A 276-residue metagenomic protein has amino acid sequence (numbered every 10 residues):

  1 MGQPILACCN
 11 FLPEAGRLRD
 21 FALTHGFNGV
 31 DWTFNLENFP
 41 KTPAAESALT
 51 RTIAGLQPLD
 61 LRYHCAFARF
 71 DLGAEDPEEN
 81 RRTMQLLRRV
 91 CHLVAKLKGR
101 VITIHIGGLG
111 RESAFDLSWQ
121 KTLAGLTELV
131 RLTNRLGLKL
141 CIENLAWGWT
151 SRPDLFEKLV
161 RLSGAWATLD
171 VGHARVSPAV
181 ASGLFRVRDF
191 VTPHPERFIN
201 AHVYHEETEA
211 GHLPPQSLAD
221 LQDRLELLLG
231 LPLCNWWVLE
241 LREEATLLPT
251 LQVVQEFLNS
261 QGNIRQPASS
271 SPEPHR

Functional and structural regions predicted by a protein language model:
M1-C91, A95, A165-W166, I264-R276: N-terminal pre-domain/capping segments
G2-P4, G16-L23, F156-K158, L162-L169 (+1 more regions): Histidine-acidic metal/acid-base catalytic patches
Q3-C9, V30-W32, L61-C65, I102-I104 (+4 more regions): Hydrophobic faces of well-ordered beta-strands that scaffold small-molecule active sites in alpha/beta enzyme cores
C9-R17, T33-A48, D71-A74, G110-A114 (+4 more regions): Acidic-and-aromatic substrate-binding clefts and catalytic sites of carbohydrate-active enzymes
F27, R135, E196: Active-site acidic short loop of glycosyltransferases
P43-L49, E79-L87, S118-L126, P153-E157 (+2 more regions): Charged helix-capping and loop-helix junction motifs
T50-A68, L123-T133, L162, R224-L229: Alpha-helix-loop-beta-strand connector modules within alpha/beta enzyme cores
G55, L72-A167: Active-site acidic/histidine proton-transfer and metal-coordination neighborhood in alpha/beta enzyme cores
